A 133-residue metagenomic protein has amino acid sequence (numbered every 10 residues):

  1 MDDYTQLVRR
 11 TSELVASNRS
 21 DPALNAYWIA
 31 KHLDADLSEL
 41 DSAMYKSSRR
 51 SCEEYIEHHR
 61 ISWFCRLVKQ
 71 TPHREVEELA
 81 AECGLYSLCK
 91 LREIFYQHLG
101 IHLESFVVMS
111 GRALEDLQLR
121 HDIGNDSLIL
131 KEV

Functional and structural regions predicted by a protein language model:
Y4-T11, I56-I61: Generic hydrophobic, amphipathic alpha-helix propensity
R9-L24, M44, S48, C65-R74 (+2 more regions): Basic, amphipathic alpha-helical hairpins
Y27-W28, E39, E78: Alpha-helical residues within helix-turn-helix
H32, D36-L37, Y86-S87: Short coil turns linking two alpha-helices in DNA-binding domains
E39-D41, C89-K90: Residues in the helix-turn-helix
S47-C83, M109-V133: Terminal helix-turn-helix DNA-binding modules in bacterial transcription factors
T71-V107: Sequence-specific DNA-binding recognition helix
